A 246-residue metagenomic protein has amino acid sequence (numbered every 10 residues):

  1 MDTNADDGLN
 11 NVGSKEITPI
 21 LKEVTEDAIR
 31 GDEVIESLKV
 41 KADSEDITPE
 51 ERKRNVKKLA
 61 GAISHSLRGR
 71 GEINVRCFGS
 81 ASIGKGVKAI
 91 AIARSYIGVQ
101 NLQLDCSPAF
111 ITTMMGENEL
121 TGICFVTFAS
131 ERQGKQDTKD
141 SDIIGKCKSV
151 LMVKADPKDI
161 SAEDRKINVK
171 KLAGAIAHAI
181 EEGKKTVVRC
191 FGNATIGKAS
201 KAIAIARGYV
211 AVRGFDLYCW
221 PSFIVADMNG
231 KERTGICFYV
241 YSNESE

Functional and structural regions predicted by a protein language model:
M1-T25, R30: Long, polar low-complexity intrinsically disordered regions
N4, N10-N11, N55, N74 (+6 more regions): Detector for Asparagine
P19-E23, G31-E72, C77-S80, G84-Y96 (+4 more regions): Conserved mixed alpha/beta catalytic, RNA-binding, or beta-rich assembly cores of soluble enzyme, regulatory
Y96-N101, G208-G214: Short hydrophobic/aromatic-enriched beta-strand-loop microsegments
L102-D140, F215-E246: C-terminal edge-of-domain segments
